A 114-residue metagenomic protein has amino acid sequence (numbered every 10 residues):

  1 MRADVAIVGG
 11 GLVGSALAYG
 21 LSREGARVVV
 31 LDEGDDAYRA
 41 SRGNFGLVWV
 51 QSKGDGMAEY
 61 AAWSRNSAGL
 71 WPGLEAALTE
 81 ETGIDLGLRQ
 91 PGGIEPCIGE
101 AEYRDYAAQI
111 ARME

Functional and structural regions predicted by a protein language model:
A3-V30: N-terminal Rossmann-like FAD-binding beta1-loop-alpha1 element of flavoenzymes
G9-G14, R39, G46, G92: Glycine-centered flexibility sites
G14, A37, E102-R104: Glycine-rich nucleotide phosphate-binding loop and flanking beta-alpha elements of Rossmann-like dinucleotide-binding
L17, A40, Y60: Short glycine-/acidic-enriched loop or helix-start segments at secondary-structure transitions that form or flank
A18-G20, R42, A108: Short amphipathic alpha-helical segments
S22-N44: Glycine-rich FAD pyrophosphate-binding loop
G46-E114: Dinucleotide-binding Rossmann-like beta1-alpha1 core, especially the glycine-rich loop that anchors the ADP
